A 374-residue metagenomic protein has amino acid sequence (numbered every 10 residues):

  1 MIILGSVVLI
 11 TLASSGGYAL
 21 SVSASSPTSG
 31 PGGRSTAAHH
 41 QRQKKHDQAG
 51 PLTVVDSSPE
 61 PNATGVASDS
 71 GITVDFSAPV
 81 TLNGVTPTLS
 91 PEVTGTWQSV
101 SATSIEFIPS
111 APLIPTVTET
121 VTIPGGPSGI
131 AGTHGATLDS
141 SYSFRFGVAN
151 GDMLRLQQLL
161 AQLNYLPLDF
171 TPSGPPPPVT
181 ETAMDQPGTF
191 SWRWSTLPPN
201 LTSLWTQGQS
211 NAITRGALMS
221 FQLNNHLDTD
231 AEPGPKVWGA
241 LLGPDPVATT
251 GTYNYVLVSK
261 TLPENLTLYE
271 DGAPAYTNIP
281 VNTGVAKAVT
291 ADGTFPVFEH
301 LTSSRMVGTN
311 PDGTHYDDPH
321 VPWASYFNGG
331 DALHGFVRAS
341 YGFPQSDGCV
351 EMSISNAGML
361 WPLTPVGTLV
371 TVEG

Functional and structural regions predicted by a protein language model:
I2-G5, L9-T11, S15-R155, L168-G174 (+3 more regions): Acidic, low-complexity Ser/Thr/Gly/Pro-rich repeat segments typical of extracellular/periplasmic and surface-exposed
D47-P51, S141-A161, P244-V258, V289-D292: Low-complexity, Pro/Ser/Thr- and charge-rich linker/hinge segments at domain boundaries
A67-G71, E92, V100-S104, T118 (+10 more regions): Extracytoplasmic
I72, E119, I123-G126, D152-L159 (+6 more regions): Stable alpha-helical elements in mature extracytoplasmic
S77, T81, P127-A136, Q158-L166 (+7 more regions): Sec-exported extracytoplasmic/periplasmic mature domains
T171-P187, L201-R215, D230-V237, V256-S259: A glycine-rich, coil/turn loop motif that links secondary-structure elements
L223-A231, P235-D292: Cell wall/extracellular polymer interaction/catalysis modules
G251, V289-D292, R305-G374: Exported/periplasmic cell-wall-interacting domains
